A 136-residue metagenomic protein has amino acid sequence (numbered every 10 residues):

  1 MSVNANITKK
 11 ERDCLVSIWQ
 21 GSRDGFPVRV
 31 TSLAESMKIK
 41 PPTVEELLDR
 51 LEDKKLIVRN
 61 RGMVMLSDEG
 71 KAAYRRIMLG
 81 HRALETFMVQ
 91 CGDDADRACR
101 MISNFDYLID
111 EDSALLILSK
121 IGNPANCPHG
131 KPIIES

Functional and structural regions predicted by a protein language model:
M1-V16, L79: Short alpha-helical segments that sit at the start of domains
R12-Q20, A72, A83: Pre-recognition alpha-helix immediately N-terminal to the DNA-recognition helix within helix-turn-helix or winged-helix
D24-S36: Short acidic, hydrophobic short linear motifs in intrinsically disordered regions
L33, V44-K54: Basic amphipathic alpha-helical segments that dock to polyanions
E52-G62: A short, conserved structural fragment
G62-G80: Basic, amphipathic "hinge/linker" alpha-helix immediately C-terminal to the N-terminal HTH DNA-binding motif
R100-S136: C-terminal regulatory/oligomerization modules of transcriptional regulators
